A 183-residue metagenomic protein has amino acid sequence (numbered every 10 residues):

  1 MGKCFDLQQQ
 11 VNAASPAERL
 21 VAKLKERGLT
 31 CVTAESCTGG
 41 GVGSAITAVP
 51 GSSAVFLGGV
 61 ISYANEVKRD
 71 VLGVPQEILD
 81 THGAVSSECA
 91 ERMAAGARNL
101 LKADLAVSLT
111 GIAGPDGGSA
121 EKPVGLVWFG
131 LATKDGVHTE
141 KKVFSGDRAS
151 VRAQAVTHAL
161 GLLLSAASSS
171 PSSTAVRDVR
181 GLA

Functional and structural regions predicted by a protein language model:
M1-A183: Short alpha-helical segments enriched in small residues
